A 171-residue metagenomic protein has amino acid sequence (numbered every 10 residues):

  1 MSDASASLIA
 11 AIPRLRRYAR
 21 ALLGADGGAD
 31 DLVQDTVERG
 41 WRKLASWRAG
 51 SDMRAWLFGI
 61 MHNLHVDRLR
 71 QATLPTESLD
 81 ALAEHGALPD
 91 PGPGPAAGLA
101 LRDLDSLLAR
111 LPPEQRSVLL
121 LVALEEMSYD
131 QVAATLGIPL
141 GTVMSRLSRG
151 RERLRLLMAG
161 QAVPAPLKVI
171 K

Functional and structural regions predicted by a protein language model:
M1-R17, G27-D30, W41: A short, charge-rich alpha-helical start-of-domain segment used by transcription regulators
S2-A4, A134-T135, E152-K171: C-terminal edge and immediately downstream basic/flexible tail or linker adjoining helix-turn-helix-like DNA-binding
A11, R146-R149: Residues within the DNA-recognition helix of helix-turn-helix
R16, V37, P112, R116 (+1 more regions): C-terminal flanking helix
D31-E38, R42, S51-N63: Structural recognition of an alpha-helix C-terminal capping motif at a helix-to-coil junction
S46-R48, G59-D80, A97, L156: Arg/Lys-rich amphipathic alpha helix in sigma70-family domain 2
D67, P75-D105, S128: Internal acidic/polar
A109-S117, E125-T142, R153-L156: Helix-turn-helix DNA-binding module
